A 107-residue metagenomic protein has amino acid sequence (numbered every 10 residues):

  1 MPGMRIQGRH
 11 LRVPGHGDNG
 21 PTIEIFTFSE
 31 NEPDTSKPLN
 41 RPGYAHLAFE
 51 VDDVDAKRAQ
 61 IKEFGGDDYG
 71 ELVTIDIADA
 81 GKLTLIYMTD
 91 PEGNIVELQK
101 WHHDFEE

Functional and structural regions predicted by a protein language model:
M1-N19, A56, E63: Core segments of cupin and vicinal oxygen chelate
N19-G20, F26-I95: Vicinal oxygen chelate
L98-K100: Conserved SAM-binding loop
H102-F105: A short acidic/small-residue loop/turn micro-motif
